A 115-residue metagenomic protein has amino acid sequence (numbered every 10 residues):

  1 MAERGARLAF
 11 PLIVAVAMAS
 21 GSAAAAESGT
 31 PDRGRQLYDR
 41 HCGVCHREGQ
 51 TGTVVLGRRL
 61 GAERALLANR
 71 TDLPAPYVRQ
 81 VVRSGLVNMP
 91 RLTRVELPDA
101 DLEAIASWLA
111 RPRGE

Functional and structural regions predicted by a protein language model:
M1-F10, P90: Bacterial N-terminal signal peptides that target proteins for export
A9-S20: Bacterial N-terminal signal peptides
L12, L56-R59, T71: A short alpha-helix capping/helix-coil boundary motif
A23-S28: Boundary at the C-terminal end of the N-terminal hydrophobic targeting segment
G29, R35-E63, Q80, R111-E115: Periplasmic/extracellular electron-transfer cofactor-ligation site, primarily the c-type cytochrome heme-c attachment
R33, L37, D101-A104: Charged catalytic carboxylate motif
G61-E115: Extracytoplasmic electron-transfer domains, predominantly the class I c-type cytochrome c fold
